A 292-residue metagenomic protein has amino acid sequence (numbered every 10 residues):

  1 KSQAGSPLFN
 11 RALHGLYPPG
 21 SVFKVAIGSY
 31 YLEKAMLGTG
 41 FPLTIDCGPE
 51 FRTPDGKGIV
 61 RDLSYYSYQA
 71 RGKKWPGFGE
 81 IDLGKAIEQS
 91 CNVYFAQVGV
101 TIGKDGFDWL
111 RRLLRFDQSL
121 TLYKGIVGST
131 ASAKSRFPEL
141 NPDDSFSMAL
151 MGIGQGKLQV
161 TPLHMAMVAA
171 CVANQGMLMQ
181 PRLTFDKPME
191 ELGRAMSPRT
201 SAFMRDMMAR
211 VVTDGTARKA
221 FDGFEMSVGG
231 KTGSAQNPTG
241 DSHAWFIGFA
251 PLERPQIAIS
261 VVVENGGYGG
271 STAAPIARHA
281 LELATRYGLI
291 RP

Functional and structural regions predicted by a protein language model:
K1-S21, A26-N265, G269: Beta-lactam-recognizing serine transpeptidase/beta-lactamase-like catalytic domain environment
M165, G269-L281: Short, charged, low-complexity patches
M189-L192, I276-P292: Short, gly/Ser/Thr-rich active-site loops of penicillin-recognizing serine hydrolases
